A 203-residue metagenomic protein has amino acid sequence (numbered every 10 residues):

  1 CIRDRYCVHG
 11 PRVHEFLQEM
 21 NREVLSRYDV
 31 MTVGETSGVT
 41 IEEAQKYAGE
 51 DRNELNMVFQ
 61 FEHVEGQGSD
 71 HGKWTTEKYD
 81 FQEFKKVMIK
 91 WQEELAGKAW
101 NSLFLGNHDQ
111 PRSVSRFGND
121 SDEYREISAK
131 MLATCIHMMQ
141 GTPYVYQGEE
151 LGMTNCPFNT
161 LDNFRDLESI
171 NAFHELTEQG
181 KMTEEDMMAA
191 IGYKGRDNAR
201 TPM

Functional and structural regions predicted by a protein language model:
R3-M203: Active-site and adjacent substrate-binding regions of carbohydrate-active enzymes
